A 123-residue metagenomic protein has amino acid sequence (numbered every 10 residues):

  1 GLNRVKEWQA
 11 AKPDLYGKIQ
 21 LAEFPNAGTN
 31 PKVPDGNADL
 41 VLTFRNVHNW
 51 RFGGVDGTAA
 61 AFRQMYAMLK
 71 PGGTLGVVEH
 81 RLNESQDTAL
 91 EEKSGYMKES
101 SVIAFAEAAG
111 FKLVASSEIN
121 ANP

Functional and structural regions predicted by a protein language model:
L2-N30: S-adenosyl-L-methionine
P31-V41: A short acidic, Gly/Pro-enriched loop at the edge of an enzyme's catalytic core that lines a small-molecule cofactor
L42-N46: A conserved beta-strand element that flanks and buttresses the S-adenosyl-L-methionine
N49-G53: A short His-aromatic
G57-P71: A short glycine-rich, Lys/Arg-flanked "PGG" loop and its adjoining helix->strand segment in the class I
G72-H80: Conserved beta-strand signature within the Rossmann-like core of class I S-adenosyl-L-methionine
T88-S116: Conserved Class I S-adenosyl-L-methionine
S117-P123: Conserved catalytic loop of SAM-dependent methyltransferase domains
